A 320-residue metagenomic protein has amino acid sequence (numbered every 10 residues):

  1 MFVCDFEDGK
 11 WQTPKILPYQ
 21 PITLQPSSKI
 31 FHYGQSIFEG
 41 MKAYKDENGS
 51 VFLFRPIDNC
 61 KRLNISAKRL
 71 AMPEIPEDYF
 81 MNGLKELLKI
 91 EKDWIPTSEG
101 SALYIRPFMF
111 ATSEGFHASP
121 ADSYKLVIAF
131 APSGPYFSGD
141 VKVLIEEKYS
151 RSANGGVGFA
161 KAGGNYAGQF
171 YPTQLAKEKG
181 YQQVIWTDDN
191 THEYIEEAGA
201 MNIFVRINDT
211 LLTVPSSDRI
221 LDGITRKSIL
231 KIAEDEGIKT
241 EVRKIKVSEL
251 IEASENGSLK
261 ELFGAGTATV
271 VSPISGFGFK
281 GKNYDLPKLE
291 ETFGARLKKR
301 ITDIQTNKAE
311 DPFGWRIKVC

Functional and structural regions predicted by a protein language model:
M1-L87, G115-C320: Helix-start/capping segments and mature chain N-termini
G83-K92, M109: Amphipathic alpha-helical segments that form the core helices of the histone-fold
D93-S98, A118-P120: Short, charge-rich binding segments
P96-F110: Extended, Lys/Arg-enriched charged tracts that mediate electrostatic binding to polyanionic substrates
